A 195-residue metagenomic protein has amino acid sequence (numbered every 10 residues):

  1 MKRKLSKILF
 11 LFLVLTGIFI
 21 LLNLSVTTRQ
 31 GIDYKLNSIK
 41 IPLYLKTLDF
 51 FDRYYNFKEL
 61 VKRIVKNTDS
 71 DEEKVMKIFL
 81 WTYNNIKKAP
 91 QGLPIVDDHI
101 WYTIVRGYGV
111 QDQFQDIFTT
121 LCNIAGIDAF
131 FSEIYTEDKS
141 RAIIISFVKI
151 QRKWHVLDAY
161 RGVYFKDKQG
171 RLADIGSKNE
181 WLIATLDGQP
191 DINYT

Functional and structural regions predicted by a protein language model:
M1-T16: N-terminal Sec-pathway targeting helices
K2-S6, D71, G107: Structural motif marking the loop-to-transmembrane transition
T16-Y34: Membrane-interface motif at the C-terminal end of an N-terminal transmembrane signal
I32-R106, D116: Secondary-structure boundary elements
G109-Q113: Short beta-strand to alpha-helix junction loop
D116-G188: Hydrophobic/aromatic-rich core segments of domains that either
G188-T195: Extracytoplasmic and endomembrane cell-envelope/extracellular-matrix remodeling and assembly machinery
